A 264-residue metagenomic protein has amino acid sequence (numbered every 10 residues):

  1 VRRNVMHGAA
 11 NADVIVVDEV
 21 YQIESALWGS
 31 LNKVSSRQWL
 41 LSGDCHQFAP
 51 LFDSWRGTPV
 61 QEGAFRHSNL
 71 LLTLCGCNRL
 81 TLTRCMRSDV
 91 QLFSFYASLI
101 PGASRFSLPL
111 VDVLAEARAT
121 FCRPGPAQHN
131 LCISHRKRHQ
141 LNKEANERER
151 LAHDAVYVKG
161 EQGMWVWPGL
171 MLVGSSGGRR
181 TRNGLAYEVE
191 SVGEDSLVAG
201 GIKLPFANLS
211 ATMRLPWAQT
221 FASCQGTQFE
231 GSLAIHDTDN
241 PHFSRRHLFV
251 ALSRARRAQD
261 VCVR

Functional and structural regions predicted by a protein language model:
V1-V14, Q219: Inter-Walker segment of RecA-like/P-loop motor cores
N11, K33, N78, T227: Short, flexible loop motifs at catalytic/binding sites
A12-V14, S35-L41, D260: Loop/turn-to-beta-strand initiation segments
V14-V16, L40, L131-C132, L233-I235: Structural motif
D18-V20, G43-C45: Walker B catalytic acidic pair
S25-R37: Short, conserved "post-DEAD/DEAH" coupling segment immediately C-terminal to helicase motif II within the SF2/RecA-like
R37, H46-G200: Conserved helicase motor core of P-loop NTPases
S175, L185-R264: C-terminal accessory regions
